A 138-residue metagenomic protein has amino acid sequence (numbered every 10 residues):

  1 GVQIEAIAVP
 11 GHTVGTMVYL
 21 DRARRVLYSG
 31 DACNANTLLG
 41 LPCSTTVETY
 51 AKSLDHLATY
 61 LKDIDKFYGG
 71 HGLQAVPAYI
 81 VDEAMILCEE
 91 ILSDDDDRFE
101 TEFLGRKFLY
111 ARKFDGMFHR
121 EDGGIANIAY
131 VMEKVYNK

Functional and structural regions predicted by a protein language model:
G1-Q3: Alpha-helix-centered segments that form part of catalytic cores
E5-P10, V14-E90: Metallo-beta-lactamase
D55-K138: Accessory terminal helices/loops
